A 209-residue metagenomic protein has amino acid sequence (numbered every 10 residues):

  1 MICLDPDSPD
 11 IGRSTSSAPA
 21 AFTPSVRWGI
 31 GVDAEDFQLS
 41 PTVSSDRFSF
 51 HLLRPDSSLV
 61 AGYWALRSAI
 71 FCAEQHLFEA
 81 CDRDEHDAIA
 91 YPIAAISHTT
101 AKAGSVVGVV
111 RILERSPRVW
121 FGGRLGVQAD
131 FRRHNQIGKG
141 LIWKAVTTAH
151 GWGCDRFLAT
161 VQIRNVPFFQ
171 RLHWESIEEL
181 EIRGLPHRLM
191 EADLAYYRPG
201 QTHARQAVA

Functional and structural regions predicted by a protein language model:
C3-S8, P19-P92, I96-S105, Q201-A209: Short amphipathic alpha-helix that is part of the acyltransferase structural core
I70, T148, F168: Short alpha-helical functional segments enriched in proximate histidine and acidic residues
D87-I89, S116-R118, R183-H187: Short acidic/glycine-enriched loop/turn segments that link adjacent beta-strands
A94, A103-E114, R118-G126: Conserved beta-strand in the GNAT
V127, R133-T147: Conserved acetyl-CoA-binding loop-helix of GNAT-fold acetyltransferases
A149-Q162: Conserved GNAT acetyl-CoA-binding A-motif
I163-P186: Conserved active-site alpha-helix within GNAT-family acetyltransferase domains
E181-A209: C-terminal "cap" of GNAT-fold acetyltransferases
